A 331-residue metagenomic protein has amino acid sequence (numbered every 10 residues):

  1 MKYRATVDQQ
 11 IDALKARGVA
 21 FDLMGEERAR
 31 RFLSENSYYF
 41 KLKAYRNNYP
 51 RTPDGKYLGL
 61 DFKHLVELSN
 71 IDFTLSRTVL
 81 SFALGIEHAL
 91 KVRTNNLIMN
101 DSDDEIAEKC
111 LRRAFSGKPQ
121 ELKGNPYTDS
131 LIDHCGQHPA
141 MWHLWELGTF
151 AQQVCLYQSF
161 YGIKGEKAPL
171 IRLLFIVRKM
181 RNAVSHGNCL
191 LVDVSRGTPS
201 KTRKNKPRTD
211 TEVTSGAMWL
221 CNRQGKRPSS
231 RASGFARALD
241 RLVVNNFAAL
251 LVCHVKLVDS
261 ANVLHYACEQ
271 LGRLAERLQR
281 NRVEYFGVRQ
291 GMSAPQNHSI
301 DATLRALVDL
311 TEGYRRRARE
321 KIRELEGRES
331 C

Functional and structural regions predicted by a protein language model:
M1-K179, L191-C331: Extended intrinsically disordered or low-complexity regions, especially N/C-terminal cytosolic tails and loops, rather
G187: Acidic/aromatic/glycine-rich contiguous surface patches that form carbohydrate-binding/processing clefts and analogous
